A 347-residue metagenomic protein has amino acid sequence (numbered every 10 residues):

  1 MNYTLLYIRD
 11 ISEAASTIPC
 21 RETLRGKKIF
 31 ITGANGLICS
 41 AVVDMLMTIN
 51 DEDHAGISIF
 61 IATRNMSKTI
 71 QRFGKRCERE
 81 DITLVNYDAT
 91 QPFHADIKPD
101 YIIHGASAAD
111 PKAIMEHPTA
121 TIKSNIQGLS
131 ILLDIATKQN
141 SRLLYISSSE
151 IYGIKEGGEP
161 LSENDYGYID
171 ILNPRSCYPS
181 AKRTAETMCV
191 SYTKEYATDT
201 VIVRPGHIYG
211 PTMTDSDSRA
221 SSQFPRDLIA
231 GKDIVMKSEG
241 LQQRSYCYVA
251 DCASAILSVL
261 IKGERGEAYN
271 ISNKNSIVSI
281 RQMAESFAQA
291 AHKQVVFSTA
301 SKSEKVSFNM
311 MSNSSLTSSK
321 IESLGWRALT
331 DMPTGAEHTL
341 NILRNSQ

Functional and structural regions predicted by a protein language model:
M1-Y101: N-terminal Rossmann/SDR dinucleotide-binding element
N86-S124: NAD(P)H-binding glycine-rich loop region in Rossmannoid oxidoreductase-like domains and their noncatalytic homologs
H104, S130-S176: Conserved Rossmann-fold NAD(P)-dependent oxidoreductase catalytic core, especially the SDR/UDP-sugar
I151-G153, S176-C177, V201-R219: Flexible, glycine-rich beta-alpha linker
L172-V201, I229: Active-site Tyr-X1-5-Lys
R183, D199, G210-Q223, K232 (+3 more regions): Glycine/proline-rich active-site loop of Rossmann-fold NAD(P)-dependent oxidoreductases
V249, S279-Q282, E304-A328: Conserved C-terminal active-site "lid" loop/helix of NAD(P)H-dependent oxidoreductases that clamps the redox cofactor
K262-K305: Mid/C-terminal beta-alpha module of Rossmann-like enzyme folds, strongest in SDR-family dehydrogenases/epimerases
